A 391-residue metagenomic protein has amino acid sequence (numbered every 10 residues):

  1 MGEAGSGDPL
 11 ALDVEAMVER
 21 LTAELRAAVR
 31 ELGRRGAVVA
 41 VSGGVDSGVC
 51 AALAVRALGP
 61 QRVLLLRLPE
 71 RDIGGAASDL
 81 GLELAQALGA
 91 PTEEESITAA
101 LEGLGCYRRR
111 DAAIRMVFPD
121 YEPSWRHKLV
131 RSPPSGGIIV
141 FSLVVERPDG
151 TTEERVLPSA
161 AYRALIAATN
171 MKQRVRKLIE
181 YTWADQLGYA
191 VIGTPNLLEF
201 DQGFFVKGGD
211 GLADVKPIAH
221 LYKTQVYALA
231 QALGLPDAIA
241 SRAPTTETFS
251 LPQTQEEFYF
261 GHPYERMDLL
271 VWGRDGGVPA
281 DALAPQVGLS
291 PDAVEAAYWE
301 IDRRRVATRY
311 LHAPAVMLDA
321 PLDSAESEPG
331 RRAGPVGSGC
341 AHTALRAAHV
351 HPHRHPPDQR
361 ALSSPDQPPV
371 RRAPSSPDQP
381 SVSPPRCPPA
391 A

Functional and structural regions predicted by a protein language model:
M1-V39, V49, L53, Q61-L64 (+3 more regions): ATP/NTP-dependent adenylation/nucleotidyl-transfer catalytic domains that generate, transfer, or process NMP-activated
G44: Conserved G/P- and acidic residue-centered "switch" motifs that form tight phosphate/ATP-binding loops in soluble
R56: Primarily recognizes the serine-hydrolase "nucleophile elbow" in alpha/beta-hydrolase and SGNH/GDSL folds
P69: Acidic, Mg2+-coordinating phosphoryl-transfer loop and its flanking beta/alpha structural elements, shared across
T248, E256-F258, S327, R360 (+2 more regions): Intrinsic disorder/low-complexity segments enriched in polar/small residues
S338-L345, D358, V370, C387-P388: Short, intrinsically disordered, low-complexity terminal segments
H342, H349-H355, Q359, Q367 (+1 more regions): Low-complexity, intrinsically disordered or signal/transmembrane-proximal segments
H355-P356, S363-S364, P369, S375-S376 (+2 more regions): Ser/Thr/Pro-rich low-complexity tandem-repeat tracts
